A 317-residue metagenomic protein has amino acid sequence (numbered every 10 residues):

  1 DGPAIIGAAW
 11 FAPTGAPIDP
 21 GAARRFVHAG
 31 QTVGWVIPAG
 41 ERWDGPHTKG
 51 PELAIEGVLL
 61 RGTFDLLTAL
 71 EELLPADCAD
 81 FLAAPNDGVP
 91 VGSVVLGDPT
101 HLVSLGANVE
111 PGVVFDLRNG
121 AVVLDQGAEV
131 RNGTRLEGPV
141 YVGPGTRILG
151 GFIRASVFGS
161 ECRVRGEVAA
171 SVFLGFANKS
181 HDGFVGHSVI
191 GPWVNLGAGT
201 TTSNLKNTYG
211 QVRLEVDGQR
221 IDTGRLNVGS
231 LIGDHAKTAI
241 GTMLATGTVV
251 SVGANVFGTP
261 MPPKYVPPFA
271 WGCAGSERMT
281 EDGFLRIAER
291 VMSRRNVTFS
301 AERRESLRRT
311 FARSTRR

Functional and structural regions predicted by a protein language model:
D1-T100, T259-K264, P268-R317: Terminal amphipathic alpha-helical/low-complexity segments used for targeting or macromolecular assembly
R61, N119, E137, V189 (+2 more regions): Conserved active-site and cofactor/substrate-binding residues in soluble primary-metabolism enzymes
N86-G88, V109, T202: Beta-strand-rich solenoid/repeat architectures in extracellular/passenger domains of polysaccharide-targeting enzymes
G88, A128, G175-F176: Short Cys/His-rich Zn2+-coordinating modules
L96, N108-G151, S156: Right-handed parallel beta-helix
G97-L102, H187-I190: Cysteine-centered iron-sulfur cluster-binding motifs in ferredoxin-type domains/subunits of redox enzymes
P144, L149-F152, F158-R316: Glycine-rich hexapeptide-repeat left-handed beta-helix
